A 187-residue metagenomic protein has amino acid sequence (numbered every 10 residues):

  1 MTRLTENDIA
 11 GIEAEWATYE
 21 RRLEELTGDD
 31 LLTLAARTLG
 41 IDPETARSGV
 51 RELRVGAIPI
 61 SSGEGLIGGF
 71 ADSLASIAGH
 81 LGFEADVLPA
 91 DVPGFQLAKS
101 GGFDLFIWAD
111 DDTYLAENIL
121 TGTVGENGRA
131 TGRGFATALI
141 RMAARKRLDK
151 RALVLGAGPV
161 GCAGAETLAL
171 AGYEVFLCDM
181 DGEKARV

Functional and structural regions predicted by a protein language model:
M1-E117: N-terminal ligand-binding/catalytic initiation module
E25, L53, I60, I119-G122 (+3 more regions): Generic detector of intrinsically disordered, low-complexity, polar/charged segments
I58, S62, T123, A152 (+1 more regions): Conserved short-loop catalytic and cofactor-binding motifs
A71-L74, T121, R186-V187: Short, aromatic/basic amphipathic alpha-helical patches
Q96-K146: Anion-binding alpha/beta catalytic cores of soluble intermediary-metabolism enzymes, centered on
R129, R133-V187: Glycine-rich phosphate/diphosphate-binding loop of Rossmann-like nucleotide-binding domains
